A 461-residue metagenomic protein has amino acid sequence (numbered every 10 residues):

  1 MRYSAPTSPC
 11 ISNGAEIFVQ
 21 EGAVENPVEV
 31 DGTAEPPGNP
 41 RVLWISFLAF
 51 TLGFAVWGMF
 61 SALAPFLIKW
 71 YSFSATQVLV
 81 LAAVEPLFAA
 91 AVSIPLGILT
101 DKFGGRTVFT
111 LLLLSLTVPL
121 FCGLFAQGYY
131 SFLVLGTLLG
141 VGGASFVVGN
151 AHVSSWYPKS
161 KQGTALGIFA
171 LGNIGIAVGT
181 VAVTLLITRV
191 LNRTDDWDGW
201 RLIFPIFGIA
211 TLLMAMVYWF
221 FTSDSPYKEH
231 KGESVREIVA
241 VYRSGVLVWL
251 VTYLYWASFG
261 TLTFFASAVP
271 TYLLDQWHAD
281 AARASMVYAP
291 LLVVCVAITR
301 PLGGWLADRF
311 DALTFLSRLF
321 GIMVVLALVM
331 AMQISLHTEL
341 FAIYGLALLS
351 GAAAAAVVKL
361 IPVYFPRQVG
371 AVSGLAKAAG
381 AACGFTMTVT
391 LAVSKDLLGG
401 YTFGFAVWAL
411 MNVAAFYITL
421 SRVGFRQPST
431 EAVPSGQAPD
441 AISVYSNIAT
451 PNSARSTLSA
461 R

Functional and structural regions predicted by a protein language model:
N26-P36, S225-V251, D440-A441: Juxtamembrane intracellular "pre-TM" segments in multi-pass secondary transporters
F60-S61, V246-A297: Extracytoplasmic gate region of multi-pass secondary transporters
A91-Y129: Conserved MFS/SLC helix-loop-helix module at the cytosolic interface between two early adjacent transmembrane helices
L135-G172: Cytoplasmic helix-loop-helix junction between adjacent transmembrane helices in 12-TM secondary transporters
G163-I187, K377-M387: Glycine-rich segments within core transmembrane alpha-helices of 12-TM secondary carriers
T188, G208-E229, A415-V423: C-terminal membrane-cytosol helix-exit motif in multi-pass small-molecule transporters
D311-V357: C-terminal transmembrane helical hairpin of 12-TM major facilitator-type secondary transporters
